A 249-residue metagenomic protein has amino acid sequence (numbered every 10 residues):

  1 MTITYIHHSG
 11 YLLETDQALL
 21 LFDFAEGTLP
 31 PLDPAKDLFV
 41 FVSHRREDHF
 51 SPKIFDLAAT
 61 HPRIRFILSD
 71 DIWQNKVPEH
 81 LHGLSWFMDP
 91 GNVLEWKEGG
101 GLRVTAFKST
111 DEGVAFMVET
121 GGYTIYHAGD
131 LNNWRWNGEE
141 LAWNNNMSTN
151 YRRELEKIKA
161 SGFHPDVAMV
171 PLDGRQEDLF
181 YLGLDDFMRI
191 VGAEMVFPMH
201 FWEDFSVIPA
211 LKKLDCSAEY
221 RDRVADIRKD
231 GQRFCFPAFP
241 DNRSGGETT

Functional and structural regions predicted by a protein language model:
M1-A35, S85-H164, K229-T249: Core dinuclear metal-dependent hydrolase active-site scaffold
T4-H8, V77-K97, Y181-T249: Binuclear metal-ion centers of metallo-dependent hydrolases, dominated by the metallo-beta-lactamase
E26-Q74, K159-M169: Active-site metal-binding motif and surrounding structural segment of the metallo-beta-lactamase
G27-P30, R46-F50, I72-K76, V93-E95 (+4 more regions): Active-site environment of divalent metal-dependent phosphoester hydrolases
F39-V40, D56-T60, W143-N146, D185-M188 (+1 more regions): Glycine-rich, phosphate-binding/catalytic loops in enzymes
F41, R103-A106, A168-P171, V196-P198: Short catalytic-loop micro-motif centered on adjacent basic/acidic residues
I67-S69, F107, A128, P198-M199 (+1 more regions): Generic beta-sheet signal
R152-I158, E177-D186: A short, acidic, amphipathic alpha-helical segment used as a generic capping/interface helix at domain edges
